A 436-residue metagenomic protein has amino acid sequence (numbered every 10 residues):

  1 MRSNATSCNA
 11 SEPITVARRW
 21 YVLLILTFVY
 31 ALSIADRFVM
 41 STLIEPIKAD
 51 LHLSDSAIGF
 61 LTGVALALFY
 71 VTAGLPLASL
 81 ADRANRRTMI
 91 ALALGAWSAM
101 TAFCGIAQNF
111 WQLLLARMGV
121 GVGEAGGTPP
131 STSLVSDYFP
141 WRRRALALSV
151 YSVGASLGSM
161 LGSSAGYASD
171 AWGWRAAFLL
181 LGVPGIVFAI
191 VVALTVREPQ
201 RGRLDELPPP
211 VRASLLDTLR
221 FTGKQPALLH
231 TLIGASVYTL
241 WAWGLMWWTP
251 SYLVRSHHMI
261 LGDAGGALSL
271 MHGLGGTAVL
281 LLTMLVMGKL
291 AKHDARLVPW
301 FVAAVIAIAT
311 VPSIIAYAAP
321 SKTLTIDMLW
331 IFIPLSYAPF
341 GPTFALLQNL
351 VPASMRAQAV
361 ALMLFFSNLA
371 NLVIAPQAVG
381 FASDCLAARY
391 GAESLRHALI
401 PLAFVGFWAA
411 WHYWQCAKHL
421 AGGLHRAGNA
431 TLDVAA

Functional and structural regions predicted by a protein language model:
N9-T15, Q200-L232, S256: Juxtamembrane intracellular "pre-TM" segments in multi-pass secondary transporters
M40-S41, P226-L280, Y337-F340, F344 (+1 more regions): Extracytoplasmic gate region of multi-pass secondary transporters
L43-T72: Extracellular/periplasmic helix-loop-helix junction of adjacent transmembrane segments in MFS-like secondary
H52, N85, I106-Q112, P140 (+1 more regions): Helix-breaking motifs and short loop linkers at transmembrane-helix boundaries and internal kinks in secondary membrane
T72-W111: Conserved MFS/SLC helix-loop-helix module at the cytosolic interface between two early adjacent transmembrane helices
A116-A155: Cytoplasmic helix-loop-helix junction between adjacent transmembrane helices in 12-TM secondary transporters
Y151-L194, E198: Helix-loop-helix hairpin linking two adjacent transmembrane segments in secondary transporters
V191-T195, P312-A319, I400-L432: Multi-pass alpha-helical transporter architecture, strongest for 12-TM Major Facilitator/SLC carriers used
